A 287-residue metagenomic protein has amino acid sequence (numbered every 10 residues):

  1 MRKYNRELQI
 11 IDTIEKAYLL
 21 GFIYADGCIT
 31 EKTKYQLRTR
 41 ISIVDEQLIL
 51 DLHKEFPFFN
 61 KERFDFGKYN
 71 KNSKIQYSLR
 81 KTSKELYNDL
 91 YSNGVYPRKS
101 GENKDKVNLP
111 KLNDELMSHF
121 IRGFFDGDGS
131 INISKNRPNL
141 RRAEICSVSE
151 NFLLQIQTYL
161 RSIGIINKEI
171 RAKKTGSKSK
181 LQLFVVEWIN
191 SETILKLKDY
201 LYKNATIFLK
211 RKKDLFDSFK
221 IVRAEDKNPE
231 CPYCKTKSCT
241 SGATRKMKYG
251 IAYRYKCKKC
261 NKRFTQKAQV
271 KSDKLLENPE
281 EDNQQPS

Functional and structural regions predicted by a protein language model:
M1-R263, Q269-S287: Internal intein/HINT superfamily modules and their associated LAGLIDADG
